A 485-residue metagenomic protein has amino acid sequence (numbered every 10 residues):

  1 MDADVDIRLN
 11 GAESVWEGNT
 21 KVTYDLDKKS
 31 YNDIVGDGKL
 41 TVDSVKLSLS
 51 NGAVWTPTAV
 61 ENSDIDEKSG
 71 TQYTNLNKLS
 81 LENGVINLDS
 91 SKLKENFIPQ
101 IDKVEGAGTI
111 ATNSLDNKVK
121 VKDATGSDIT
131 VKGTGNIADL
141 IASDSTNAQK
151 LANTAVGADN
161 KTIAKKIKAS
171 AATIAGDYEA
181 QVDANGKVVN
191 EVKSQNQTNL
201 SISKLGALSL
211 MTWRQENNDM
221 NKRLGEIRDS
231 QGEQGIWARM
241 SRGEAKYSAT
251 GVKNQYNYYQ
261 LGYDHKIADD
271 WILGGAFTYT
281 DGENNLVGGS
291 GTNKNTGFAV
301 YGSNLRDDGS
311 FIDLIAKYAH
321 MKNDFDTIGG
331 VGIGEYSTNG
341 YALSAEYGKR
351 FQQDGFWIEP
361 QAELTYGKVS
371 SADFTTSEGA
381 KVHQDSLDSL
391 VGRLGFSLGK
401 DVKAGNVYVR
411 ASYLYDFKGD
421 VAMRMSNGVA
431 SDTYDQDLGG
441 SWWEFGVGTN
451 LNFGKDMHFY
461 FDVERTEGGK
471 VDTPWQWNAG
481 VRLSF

Functional and structural regions predicted by a protein language model:
M1-D2, R8-N10, W16-K39, T56 (+4 more regions): Membrane translocator/pore-forming domains, dominated by Gram-negative outer-membrane beta-barrels
M1-T154: Extracellular beta-strand/loop-rich repeat segments of large surface/secreted proteins
V45, I236, I358: Residue-level detector of short, conserved catalytic/binding motifs and their immediate flanks
L49, G157, T173, D183 (+5 more regions): Acidic surface patches and DE-rich sequence motifs
Q72-N75, T198-L200, Q234, G440: A broad, low-specificity signal for short, low-complexity segments enriched in glycine/proline and polar/charged
L93, G106-D264, D269: Outer-membrane translocation/initiation segment of Type V secreted surface proteins
